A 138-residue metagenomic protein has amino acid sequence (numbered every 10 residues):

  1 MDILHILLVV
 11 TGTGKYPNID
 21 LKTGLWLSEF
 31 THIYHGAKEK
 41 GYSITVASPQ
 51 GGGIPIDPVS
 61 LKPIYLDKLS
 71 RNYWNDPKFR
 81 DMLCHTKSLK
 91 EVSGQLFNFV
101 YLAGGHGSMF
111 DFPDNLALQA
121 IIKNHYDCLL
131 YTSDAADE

Functional and structural regions predicted by a protein language model:
M1-D127: Extended, subdomain-level signal for the structured scaffold at the beginning of enzyme domains
Y131-E138: Conserved small/polar residues in nucleotide/adenosyl-binding loops
